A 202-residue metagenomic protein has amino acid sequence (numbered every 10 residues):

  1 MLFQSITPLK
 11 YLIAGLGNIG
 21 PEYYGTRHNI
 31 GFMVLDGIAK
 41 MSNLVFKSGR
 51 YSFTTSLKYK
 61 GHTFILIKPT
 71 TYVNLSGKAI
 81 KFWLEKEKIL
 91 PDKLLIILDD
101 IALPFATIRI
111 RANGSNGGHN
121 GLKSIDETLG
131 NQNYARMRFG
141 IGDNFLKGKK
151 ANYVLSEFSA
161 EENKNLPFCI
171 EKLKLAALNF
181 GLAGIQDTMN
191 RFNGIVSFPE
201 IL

Functional and structural regions predicted by a protein language model:
M1-N113, K123-A135, N144-K149, S156 (+1 more regions): Nucleotide and nucleotide-moiety/phosphate-recognizing core
G118-G121: Hydrophobic alpha-helical segments within soluble ligand-binding/sensing domains
